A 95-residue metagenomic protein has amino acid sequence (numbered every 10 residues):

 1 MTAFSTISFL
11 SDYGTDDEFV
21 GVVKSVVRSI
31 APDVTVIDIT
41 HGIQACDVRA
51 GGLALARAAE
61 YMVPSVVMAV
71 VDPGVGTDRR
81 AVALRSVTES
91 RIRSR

Functional and structural regions predicted by a protein language model:
M1-R95: Charge-biased, low-complexity intrinsically disordered regions
